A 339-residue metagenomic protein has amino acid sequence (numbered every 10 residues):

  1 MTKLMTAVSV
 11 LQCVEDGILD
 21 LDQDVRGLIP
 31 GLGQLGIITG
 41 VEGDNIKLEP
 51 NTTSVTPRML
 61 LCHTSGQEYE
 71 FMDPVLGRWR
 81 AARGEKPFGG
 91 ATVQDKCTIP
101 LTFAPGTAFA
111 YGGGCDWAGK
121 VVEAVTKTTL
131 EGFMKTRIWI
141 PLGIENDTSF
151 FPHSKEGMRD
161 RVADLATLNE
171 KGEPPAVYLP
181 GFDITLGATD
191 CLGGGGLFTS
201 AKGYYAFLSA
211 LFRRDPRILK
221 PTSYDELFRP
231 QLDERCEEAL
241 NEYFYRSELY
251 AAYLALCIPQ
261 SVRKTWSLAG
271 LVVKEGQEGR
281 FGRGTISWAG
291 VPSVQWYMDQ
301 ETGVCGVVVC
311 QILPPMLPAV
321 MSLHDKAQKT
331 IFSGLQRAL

Functional and structural regions predicted by a protein language model:
M1-V25, Q34-L35, C115-E123, Y204-F207 (+1 more regions): Active-site SXXK
G27-R280: Short, surface-exposed loop or secondary-structure junction motifs that flank catalytic or metal-binding residues
T107, V294-Q295: Beta-propeller and closely related beta-sheet repeat lectin domains
E170, Q300-E301: Short, ordered coil/turn segments that flank beta-strands lining enzyme active or ligand-binding pockets
F281-T285: A conserved acidic, glycine/proline-rich C-terminal tail/linker
G290-P292: Short, small/polar residue-rich loop motifs at catalytic or cofactor-binding pockets
Q295-Y297, G303-L313: Short, well-ordered beta-strand elements
I312-L339: Generic C-terminus detector
